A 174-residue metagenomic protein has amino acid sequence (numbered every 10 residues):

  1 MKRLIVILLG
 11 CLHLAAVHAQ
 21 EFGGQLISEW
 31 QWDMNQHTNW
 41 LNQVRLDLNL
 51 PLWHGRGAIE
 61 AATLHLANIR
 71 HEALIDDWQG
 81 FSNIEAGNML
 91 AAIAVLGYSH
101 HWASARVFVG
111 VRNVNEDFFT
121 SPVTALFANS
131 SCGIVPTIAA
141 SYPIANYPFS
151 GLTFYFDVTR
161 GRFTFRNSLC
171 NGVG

Functional and structural regions predicted by a protein language model:
L4-H13: Sec-dependent N-terminal signal peptides
A15, V173-G174: Short, intrinsically disordered, charge-balanced linker/junction segments flanking boundaries in proteins
H18-D33, G57-A61, S130: Transmembrane beta-strand segments of Gram-negative outer membrane beta-barrel proteins
Q31-N35, G80-I84, A139-Y142: Extracellular loop and loop/strand-boundary signature of outer-membrane beta-barrel proteins
M34-H37, H71-A73: Short, glycine/acidic-enriched capping/hinge loops at junctions between secondary-structure elements
T38-L52: Short catalytic helix/loop segments, enriched in acidic residues and glycine and frequently bearing histidine
L50-T137, Y147-G172: Outer membrane beta-barrel
